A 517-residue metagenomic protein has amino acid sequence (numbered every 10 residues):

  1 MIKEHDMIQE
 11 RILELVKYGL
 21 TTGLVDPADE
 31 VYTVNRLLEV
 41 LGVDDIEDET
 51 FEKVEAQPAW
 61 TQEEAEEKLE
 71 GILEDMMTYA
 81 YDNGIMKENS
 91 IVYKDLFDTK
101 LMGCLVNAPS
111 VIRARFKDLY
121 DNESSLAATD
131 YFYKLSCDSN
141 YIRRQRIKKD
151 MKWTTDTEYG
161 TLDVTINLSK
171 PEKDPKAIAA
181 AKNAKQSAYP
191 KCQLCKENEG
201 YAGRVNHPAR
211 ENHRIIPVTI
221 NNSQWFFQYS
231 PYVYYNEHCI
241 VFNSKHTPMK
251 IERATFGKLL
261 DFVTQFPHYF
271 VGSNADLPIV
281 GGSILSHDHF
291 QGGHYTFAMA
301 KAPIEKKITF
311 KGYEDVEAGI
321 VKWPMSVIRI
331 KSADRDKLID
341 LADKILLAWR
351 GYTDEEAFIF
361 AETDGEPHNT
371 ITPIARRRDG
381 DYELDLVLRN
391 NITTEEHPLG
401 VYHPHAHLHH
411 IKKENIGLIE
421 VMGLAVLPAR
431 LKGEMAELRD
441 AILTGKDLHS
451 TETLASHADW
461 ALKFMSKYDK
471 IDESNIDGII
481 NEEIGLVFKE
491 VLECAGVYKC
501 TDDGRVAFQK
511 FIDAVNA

Functional and structural regions predicted by a protein language model:
M1-V241, K245-P248, K322-P324, L338-A342 (+2 more regions): Active-site microenvironments that recognize anionic phosphate/pyrophosphate groups
N212-I216, S244-V271: Helical scaffold of the NTase/Pol beta-like nucleotidyltransferase catalytic core
A254, V263-S286, G292-L346, R350-T353: Catalytic or ion-translocation cores adjacent to nucleophile or general acid/base/metal-coordination motifs in diverse
